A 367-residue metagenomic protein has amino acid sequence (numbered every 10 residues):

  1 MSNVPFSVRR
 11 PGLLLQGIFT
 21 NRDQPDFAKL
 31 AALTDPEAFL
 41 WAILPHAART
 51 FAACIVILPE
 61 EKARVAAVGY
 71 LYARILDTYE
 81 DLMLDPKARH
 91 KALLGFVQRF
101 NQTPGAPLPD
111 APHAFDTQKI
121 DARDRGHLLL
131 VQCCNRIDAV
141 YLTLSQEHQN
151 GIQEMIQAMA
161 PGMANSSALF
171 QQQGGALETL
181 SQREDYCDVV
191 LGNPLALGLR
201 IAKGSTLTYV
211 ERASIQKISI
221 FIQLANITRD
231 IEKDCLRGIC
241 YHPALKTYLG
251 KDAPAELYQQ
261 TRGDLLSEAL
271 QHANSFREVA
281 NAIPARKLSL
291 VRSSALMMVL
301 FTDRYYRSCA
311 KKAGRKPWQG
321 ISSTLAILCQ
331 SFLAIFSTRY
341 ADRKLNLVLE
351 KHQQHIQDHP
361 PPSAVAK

Functional and structural regions predicted by a protein language model:
M1-Q223, T228-K367: Catalytic cores of Mg2+-dependent Asp-rich isoprenoid enzymes
